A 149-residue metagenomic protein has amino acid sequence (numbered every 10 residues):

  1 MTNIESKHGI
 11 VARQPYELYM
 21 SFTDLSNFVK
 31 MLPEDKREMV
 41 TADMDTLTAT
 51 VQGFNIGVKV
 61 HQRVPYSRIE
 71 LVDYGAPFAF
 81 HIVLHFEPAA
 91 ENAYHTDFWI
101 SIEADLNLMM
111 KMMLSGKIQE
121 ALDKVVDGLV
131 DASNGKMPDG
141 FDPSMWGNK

Functional and structural regions predicted by a protein language model:
M1-T41, K149: Hydrophobic ligand-binding cavity/cleft-lining segments
I4-S6, F54-G57, F78-V83: Short, surface-exposed coil-to-beta transition loops
H8-A12, K59, H85: Generic structural detector for well-ordered beta-strands
L18-F22, F28, L47, V60 (+2 more regions): Hydrophobic pocket/interface hotspot
V29-K30, K36-P77, N148-K149: Glycine-rich portal/gate segments that line the openings of hydrophobic small-molecule binding cavities
G75-D127, D131: Beta-strand/loop substructures that line and gate deep hydrophobic ligand-binding cavities in soluble
D127-K149: Short, highly charged C-terminal tails/helix-capping segments
